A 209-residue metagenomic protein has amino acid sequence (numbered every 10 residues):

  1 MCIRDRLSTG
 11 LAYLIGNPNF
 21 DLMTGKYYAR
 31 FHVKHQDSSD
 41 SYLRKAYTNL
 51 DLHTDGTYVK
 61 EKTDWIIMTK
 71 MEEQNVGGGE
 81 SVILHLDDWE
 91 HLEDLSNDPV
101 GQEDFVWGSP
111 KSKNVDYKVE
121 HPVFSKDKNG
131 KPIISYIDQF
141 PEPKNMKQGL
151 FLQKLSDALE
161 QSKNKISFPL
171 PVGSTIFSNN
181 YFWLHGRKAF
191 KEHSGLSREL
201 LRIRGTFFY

Functional and structural regions predicted by a protein language model:
M1-I3: Short, small-residue-biased leader/transition segments that mark boundaries at the very start of proteins
L7-I15: His/Glu-rich zincin catalytic helix
L14-P18, M71-Q74: Mid-sequence acidic-hydrophobic segments that form the walls of catalytic/ligand-binding cavities or oligomerization
G16-K26: Short secondary-structure capping/junction motifs at helix and strand boundaries
R30-F177, Y181-Y209: Active-site environment of non-heme Fe oxygenases that use a 2-His-1-carboxylate facial triad
